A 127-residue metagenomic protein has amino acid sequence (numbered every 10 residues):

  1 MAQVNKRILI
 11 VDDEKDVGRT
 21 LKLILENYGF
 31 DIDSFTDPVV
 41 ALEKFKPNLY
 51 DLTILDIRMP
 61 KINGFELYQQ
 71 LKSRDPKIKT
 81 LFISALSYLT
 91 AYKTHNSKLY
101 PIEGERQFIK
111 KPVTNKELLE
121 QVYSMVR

Functional and structural regions predicted by a protein language model:
M1-R7, T114-R127: Non-catalytic signal-transmission and effector/linker regions of two-component phosphorelay proteins
D12, D56, S84: Active-site residues of response regulator receiver
K15-D33: Two-component/phosphorelay signaling modules centered on CheY-like receiver
S34-L52: Acidic, metal-coordinating helix/loop segments flanking the phosphotransfer/catalytic sites of two-component signaling
T36-D37, N63-L67: Acidic catalytic/metal-coordinating carboxylates
E43, F65-I78, S97: Short amphipathic alpha-helix used as the core "switch/output" element in two-component signaling
M59: Receiver (REC) domain active-site loop signature in two-component systems and cognate sites in sensor histidine kinases
E66, S87-I109, K116, E120: Alpha4 helix (beta4-alpha4-beta5 surface) of REC/receiver domains from two-component response regulators
